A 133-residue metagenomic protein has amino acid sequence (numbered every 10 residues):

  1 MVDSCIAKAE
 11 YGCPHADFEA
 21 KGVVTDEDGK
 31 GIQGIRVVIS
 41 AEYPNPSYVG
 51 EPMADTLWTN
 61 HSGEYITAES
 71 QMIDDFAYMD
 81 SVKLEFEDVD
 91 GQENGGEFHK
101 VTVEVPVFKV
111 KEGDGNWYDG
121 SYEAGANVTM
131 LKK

Functional and structural regions predicted by a protein language model:
V2-E19, T25-D28: Beta-strand-rich domain onsets/edges
S4-G12, E97-K133: Extracellular beta-sheet/turn segments enriched in Thr/Pro/Gly and aliphatic residues
D17-E19, S62-I66, E123-G125: Intrinsic-disorder/low-complexity, polar/charged segments enriched in Ser/Thr/Lys/Arg/Asp/Glu/Gln
E19, G34-R36, S81: Exposed beta-strand and adjacent loop surfaces of beta-rich binding modules that mediate intermolecular recognition
D26-Y48: Short, ordered, surface-exposed loop/turn motifs in non-cytosolic proteins
N45-S70: Short, acidic Ser/Thr/Gly-rich low-complexity loop/linker segments typical of extracellular and cell-surface proteins
E69, I73-E97: A short, solvent-exposed beta-strand micro-motif common in secreted/extracellular proteins
